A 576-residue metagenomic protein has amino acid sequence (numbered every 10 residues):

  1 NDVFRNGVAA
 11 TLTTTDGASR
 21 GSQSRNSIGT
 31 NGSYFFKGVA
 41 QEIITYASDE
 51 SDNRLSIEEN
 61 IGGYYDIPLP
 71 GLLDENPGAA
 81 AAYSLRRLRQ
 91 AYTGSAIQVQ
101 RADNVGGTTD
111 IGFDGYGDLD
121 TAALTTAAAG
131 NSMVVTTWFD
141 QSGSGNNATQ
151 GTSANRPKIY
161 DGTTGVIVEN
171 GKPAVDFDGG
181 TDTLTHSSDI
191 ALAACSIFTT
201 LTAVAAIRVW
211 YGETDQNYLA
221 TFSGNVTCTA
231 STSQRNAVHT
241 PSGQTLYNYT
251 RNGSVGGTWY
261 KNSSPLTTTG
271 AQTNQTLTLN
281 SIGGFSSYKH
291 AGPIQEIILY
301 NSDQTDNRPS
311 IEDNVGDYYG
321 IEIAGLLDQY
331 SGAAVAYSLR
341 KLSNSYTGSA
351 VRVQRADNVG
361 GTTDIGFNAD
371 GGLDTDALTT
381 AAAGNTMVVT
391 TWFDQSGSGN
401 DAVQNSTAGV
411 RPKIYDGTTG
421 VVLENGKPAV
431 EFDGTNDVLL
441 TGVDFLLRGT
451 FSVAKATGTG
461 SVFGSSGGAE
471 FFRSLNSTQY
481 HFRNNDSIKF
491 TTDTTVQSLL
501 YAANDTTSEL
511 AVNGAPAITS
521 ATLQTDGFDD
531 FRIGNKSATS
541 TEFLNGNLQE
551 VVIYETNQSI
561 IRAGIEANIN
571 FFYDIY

Functional and structural regions predicted by a protein language model:
N1-A18, T45, A80, L85-L88 (+12 more regions): Extracellular glycan-interaction surfaces
F4-N6, Y46-S48, Q100, T229 (+7 more regions): Predominantly extracellular/luminal cell-surface or secreted proteins
T14, S19-S22, E58, T268 (+5 more regions): A generic alpha-helix structural signal
R20-D49, R235, Q275-Q304, I488 (+2 more regions): Extracellular glycan-interaction patches encoded by glycine-rich segments
Q23-R25, F35, A40, G94 (+16 more regions): Surface-exposed or flexible loop/turn and strand-edge residues in extracellular/cell-surface modules
Y34, T109-F113, G117-T125, Q216-L219 (+7 more regions): Parallel beta-helix/beta-solenoid repeats that form elongated, surface-exposed shafts/blades used for receptor binding
V39-Y46, R54-I159, V168-D176, T181 (+5 more regions): GGW-centered surface loops in extracellular recognition modules
S51, P265, T305, T539 (+1 more regions): Surface-exposed, flexible loop/turn segments at secondary-structure boundaries
